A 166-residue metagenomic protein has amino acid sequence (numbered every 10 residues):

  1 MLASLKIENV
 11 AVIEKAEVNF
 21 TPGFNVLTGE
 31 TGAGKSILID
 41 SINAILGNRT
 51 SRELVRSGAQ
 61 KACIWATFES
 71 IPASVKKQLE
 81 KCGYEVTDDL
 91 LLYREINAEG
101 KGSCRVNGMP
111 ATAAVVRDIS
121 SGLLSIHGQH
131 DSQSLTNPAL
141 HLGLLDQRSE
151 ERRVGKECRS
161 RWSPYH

Functional and structural regions predicted by a protein language model:
S4-Q147, R153: Gly/Lys-enriched N-terminal cap/neck module of very large, oligomeric protein machines
E151, G155-H166: Positively charged, low-complexity/disordered segments
